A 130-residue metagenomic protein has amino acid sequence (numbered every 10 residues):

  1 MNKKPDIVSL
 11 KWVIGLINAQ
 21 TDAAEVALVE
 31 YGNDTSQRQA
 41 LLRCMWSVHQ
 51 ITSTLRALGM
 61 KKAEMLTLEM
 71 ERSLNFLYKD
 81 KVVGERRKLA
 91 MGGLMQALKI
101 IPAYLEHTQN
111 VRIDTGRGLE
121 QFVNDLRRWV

Functional and structural regions predicted by a protein language model:
N2-I7, K81-V130: Structural secondary-structure packing elements that flank or coincide with functional cores
N2-W46: Long, amphipathic alpha-helical coiled-coil segments characteristic of histidine-phosphotransfer scaffolds
S9-V13, S36, L55-K61, L89: A ubiquitous short alpha-helical element
K11-G15, A19, A23-V26, M65 (+6 more regions): Charged/polar, solvent-exposed surface patches and flexible loops
I17-Q20, L28, K61, L74-D80 (+2 more regions): Anionic, low-complexity intrinsically disordered segments
A24-T35, L55-L58, L74-G84, T108 (+1 more regions): Secondary-structure edge/capping motif, primarily at the C-terminal ends of alpha-helices and the immediately following
A40-C44, L58-L74, R86-A97: Short, well-ordered alpha-helical segments that carry or flank key catalytic/ligand-binding motifs at enzyme/regulatory
